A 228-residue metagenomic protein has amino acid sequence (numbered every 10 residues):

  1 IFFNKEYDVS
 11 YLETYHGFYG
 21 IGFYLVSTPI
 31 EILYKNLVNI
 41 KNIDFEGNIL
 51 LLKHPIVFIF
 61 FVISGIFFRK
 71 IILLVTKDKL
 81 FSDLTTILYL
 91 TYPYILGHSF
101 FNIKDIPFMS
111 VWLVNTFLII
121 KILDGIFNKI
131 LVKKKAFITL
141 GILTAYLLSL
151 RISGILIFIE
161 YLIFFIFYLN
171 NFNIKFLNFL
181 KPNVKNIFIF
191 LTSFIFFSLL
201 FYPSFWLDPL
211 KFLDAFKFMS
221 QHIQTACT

Functional and structural regions predicted by a protein language model:
I1-F23, P29-K41, I126-F127, S220-C227: Extracytosolic helix-loop segments that constitute the early lumenal/periplasmic catalytic or substrate-binding loops
F3, Y19-I21, L25, Y146 (+3 more regions): Transmembrane-lumen/periplasm boundary regions of multi-pass, lipid-linked membrane glycan transferases
F18-F23, S27-Y34, L52-F67, T76 (+2 more regions): Transmembrane alpha-helices of multi-pass, membrane-embedded glycan-processing enzymes that use lipid-linked
N39-I43, I63-T91, S110, N128-K135: Transmembrane-helix signature of polytopic, membrane-embedded enzymes that assemble or transfer cell-envelope glycans
T76, N115-A136, L169: Membrane-interface transmembrane helices that cradle and orient dolichyl/undecaprenyl
T85-L90, G97, F117, T144 (+1 more regions): Short helix- or helix-capping micro-motifs that position conserved polar/aromatic residues at function-defining sites
F100-P107: Short acidic/glycine- and proline-prone juxtamembrane loop motifs at membrane-interface regions of multi-pass membrane
M109-S110, T139, S153-Y168: Transmembrane-embedded, aromatic-rich helix segments that form part of the hydrophobic channel/pocket engaging
